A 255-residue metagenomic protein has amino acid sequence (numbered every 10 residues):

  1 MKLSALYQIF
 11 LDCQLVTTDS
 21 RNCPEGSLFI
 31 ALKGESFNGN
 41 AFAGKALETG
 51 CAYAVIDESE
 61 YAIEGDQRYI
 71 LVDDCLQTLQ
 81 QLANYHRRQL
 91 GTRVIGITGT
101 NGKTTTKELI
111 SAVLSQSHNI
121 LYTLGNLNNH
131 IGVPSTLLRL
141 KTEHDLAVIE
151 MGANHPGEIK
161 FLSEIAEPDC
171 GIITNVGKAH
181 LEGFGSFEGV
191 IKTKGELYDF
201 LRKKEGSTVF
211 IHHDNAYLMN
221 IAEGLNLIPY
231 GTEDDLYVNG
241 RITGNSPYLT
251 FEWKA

Functional and structural regions predicted by a protein language model:
M1-Q81, Y85: N-terminal leader/targeting and accessory segments in enzymes
L3-F10, Y61-E64, L114-S115, Y198 (+2 more regions): Alpha-helix C-terminal capping segments
L6, F10-L11, F187-E188, E223-A255: Adenine nucleotide phosphate-binding catalytic loops in nucleotide-utilizing enzymes
D12, D57-Y69, E143, K203-E205 (+2 more regions): Short, glycine- and charge-enriched coil/turn segments that flank and shape catalytic ligand pockets
T18, A31, I56, L71-V72 (+6 more regions): Structural signal for conserved beta-strand scaffold positions within catalytic alpha/beta enzyme cores
N22, F161, F251-A255: Nucleotide phosphate-binding/pyrophosphate-handling subdomain across enzymes that bind or process nucleotide phosphates
A54-A62, H212-Y217, T232-E233: Short, polar loop motifs at secondary-structure junctions
T78-H213, Y217-L225: Phosphate-binding loop of NTP-binding sites
